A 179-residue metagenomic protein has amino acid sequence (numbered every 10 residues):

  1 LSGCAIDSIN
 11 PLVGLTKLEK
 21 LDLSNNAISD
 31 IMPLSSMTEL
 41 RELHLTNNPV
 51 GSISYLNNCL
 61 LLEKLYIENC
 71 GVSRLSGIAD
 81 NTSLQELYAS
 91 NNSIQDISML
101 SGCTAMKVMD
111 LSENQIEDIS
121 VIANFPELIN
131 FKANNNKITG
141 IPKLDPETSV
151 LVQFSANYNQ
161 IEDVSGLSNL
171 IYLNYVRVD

Functional and structural regions predicted by a protein language model:
L1, L18-L23, R41-L45, E63-I67 (+5 more regions): Conserved hydrophobic beta-strand positions in leucine-rich repeat
L1-E19: LRR N-terminal entry segment and analogous cap-like coil->beta motifs
D7-L12, I31-L34, I53-L56, L75-I78 (+4 more regions): Canonical leucine-rich repeat
L75, G140, L151-F154, D163-V164 (+1 more regions): Extracytoplasmic low-complexity repetitive segments enriched in small/polar residues
T82, E147-V150: Surface-exposed loop/turn motifs in large extracellular/passenger domains
